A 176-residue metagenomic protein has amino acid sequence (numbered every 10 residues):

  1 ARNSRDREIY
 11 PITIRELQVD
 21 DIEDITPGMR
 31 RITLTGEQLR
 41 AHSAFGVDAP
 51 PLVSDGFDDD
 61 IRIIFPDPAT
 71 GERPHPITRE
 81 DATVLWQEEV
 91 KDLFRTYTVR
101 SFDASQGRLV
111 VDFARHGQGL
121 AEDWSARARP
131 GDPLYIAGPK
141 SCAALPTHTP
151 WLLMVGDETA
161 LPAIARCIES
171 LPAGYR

Functional and structural regions predicted by a protein language model:
A1-R176: Extended, composition-driven regions rather than compact fold-specific motifs
